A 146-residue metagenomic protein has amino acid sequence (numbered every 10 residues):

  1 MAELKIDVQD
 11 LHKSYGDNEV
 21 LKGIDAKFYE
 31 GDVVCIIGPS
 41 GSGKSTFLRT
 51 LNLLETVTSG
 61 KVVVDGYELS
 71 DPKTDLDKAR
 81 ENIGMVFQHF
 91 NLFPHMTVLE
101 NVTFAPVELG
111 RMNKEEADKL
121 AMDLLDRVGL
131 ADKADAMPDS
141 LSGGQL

Functional and structural regions predicted by a protein language model:
E3-L146: ABC family nucleotide-binding domain
